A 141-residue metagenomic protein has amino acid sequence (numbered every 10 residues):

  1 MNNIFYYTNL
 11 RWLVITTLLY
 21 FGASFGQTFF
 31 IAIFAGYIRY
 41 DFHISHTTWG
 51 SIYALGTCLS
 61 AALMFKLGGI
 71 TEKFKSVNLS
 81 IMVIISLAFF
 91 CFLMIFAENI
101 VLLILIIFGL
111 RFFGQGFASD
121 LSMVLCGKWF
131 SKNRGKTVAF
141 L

Functional and structural regions predicted by a protein language model:
L10-R11, I95-I106: Helix-loop junctions at membrane interfaces in 12-TM secondary transporters
R11-G50, L63-L67: Extracytoplasmic
F21, F90, V101-F117: Hydrophobic core of transmembrane alpha-helices in multi-pass small-molecule transporters, especially MFS/SLC-type
H43, K75, F96-V101, S131: Helix-breaking motifs and short loop linkers at transmembrane-helix boundaries and internal kinks in secondary membrane
A54-A61: Short hydrophobic/small-residue motifs within alpha-helical transmembrane segments of multi-pass transporter-like
A62-S76: Helix-to-loop junctions at the C-terminal end of transmembrane segments in multipass secondary transporters
I85-E98: C-terminal ends and interior cores of transmembrane alpha-helices in multi-pass membrane transporters/permeases
G116-F130: Intracellular juxtamembrane helix-capping segments at the cytosolic ends of symmetry-related transmembrane helices
